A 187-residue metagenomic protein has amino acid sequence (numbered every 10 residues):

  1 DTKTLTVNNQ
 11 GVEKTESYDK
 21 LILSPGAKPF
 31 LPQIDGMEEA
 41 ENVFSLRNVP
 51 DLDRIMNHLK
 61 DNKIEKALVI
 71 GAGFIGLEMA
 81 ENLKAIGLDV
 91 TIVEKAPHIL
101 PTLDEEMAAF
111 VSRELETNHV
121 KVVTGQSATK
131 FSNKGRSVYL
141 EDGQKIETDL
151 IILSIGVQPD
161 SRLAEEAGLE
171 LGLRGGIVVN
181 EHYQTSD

Functional and structural regions predicted by a protein language model:
D1-T4, T124-G135: A conserved short coil-to-beta-strand element within the FAD-binding core of flavoproteins
T2-N9, E13-T15, P25, L31-P32: Glycine/small-residue-rich loop that forms an oxyanion/phosphate-binding "nest" at active or ligand-binding sites
G11-K20, E141-L150: Core beta-strand elements of the Rossmann-like FAD/NAD(P) dinucleotide-binding domain in flavoenzyme oxidoreductases
S17-S24, S186-D187: Short coil-to-beta-strand
P25-I86, V179-E181: Glycine-rich dinucleotide-binding loop and its adjacent helix/turn
P29, A96-I99, P159: Helix N-cap at the beta1-alpha1 junction of Rossmann-like dinucleotide-binding domains, i.e., the first residues
E39-K60, S137-Y139, K145-D187: FAD-site-proximal beta/loop scaffold in flavoenzymes
K66-A67, F74-K130: Rossmann-like dinucleotide-binding cores of NAD(P)H-dependent redox enzymes
